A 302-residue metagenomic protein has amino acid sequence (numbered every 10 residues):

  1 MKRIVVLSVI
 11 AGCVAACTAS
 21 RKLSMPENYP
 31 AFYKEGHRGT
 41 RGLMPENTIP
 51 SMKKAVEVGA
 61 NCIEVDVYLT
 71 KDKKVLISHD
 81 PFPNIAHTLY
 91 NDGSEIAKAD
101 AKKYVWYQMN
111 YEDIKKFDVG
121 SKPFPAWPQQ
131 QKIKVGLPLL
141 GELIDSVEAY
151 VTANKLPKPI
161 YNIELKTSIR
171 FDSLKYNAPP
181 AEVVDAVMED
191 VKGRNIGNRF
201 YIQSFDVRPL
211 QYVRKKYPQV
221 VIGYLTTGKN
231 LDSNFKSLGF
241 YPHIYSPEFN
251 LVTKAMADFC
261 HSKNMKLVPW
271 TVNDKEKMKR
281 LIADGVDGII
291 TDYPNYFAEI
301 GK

Functional and structural regions predicted by a protein language model:
M1-E27: Bacterial Sec-dependent N-terminal signal peptides
C17-K302: Phosphate-group recognition and catalysis centered on beta-loop-alpha active-site segments
